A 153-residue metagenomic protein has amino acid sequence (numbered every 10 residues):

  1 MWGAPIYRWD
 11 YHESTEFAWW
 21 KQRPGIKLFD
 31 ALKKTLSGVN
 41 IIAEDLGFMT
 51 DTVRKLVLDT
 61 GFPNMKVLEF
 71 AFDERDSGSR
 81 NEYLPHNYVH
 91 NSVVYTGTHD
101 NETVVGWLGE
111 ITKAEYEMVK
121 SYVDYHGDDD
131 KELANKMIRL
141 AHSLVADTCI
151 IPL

Functional and structural regions predicted by a protein language model:
M1-L153: Catalytic cores of glycan-processing enzymes that make or break glycosidic bonds
